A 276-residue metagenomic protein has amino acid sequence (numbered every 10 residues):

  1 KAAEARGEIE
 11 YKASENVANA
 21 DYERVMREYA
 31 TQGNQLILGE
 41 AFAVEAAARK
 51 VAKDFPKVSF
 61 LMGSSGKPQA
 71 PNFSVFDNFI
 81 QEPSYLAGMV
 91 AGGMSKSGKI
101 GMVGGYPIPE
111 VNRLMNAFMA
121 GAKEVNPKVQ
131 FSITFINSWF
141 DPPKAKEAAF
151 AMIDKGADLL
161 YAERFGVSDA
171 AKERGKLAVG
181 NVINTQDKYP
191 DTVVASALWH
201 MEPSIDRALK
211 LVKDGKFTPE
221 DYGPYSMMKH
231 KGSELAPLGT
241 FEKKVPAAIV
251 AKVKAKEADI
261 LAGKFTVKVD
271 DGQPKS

Functional and structural regions predicted by a protein language model:
K1-S276: A residue-level marker of the well-folded mature domains of exported/periplasmic proteins
